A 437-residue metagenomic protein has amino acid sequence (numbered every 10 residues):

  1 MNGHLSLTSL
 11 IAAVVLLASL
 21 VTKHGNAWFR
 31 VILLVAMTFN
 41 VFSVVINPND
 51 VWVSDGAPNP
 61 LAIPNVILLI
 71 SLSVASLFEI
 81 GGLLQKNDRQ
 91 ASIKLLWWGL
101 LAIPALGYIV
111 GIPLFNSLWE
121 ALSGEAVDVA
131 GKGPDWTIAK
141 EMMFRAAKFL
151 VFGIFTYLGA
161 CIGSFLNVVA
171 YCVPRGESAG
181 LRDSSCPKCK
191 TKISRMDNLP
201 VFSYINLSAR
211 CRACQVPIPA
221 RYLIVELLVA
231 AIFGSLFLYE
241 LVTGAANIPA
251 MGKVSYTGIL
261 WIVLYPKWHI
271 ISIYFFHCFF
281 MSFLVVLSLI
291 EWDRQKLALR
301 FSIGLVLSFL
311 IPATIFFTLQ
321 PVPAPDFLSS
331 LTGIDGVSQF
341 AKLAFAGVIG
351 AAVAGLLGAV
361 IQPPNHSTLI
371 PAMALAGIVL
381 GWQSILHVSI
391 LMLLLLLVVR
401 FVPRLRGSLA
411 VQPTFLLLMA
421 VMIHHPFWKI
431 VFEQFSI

Functional and structural regions predicted by a protein language model:
M1-I437: A membrane-topology feature that recognizes alpha-helical transmembrane segments and their immediate juxtamembrane
